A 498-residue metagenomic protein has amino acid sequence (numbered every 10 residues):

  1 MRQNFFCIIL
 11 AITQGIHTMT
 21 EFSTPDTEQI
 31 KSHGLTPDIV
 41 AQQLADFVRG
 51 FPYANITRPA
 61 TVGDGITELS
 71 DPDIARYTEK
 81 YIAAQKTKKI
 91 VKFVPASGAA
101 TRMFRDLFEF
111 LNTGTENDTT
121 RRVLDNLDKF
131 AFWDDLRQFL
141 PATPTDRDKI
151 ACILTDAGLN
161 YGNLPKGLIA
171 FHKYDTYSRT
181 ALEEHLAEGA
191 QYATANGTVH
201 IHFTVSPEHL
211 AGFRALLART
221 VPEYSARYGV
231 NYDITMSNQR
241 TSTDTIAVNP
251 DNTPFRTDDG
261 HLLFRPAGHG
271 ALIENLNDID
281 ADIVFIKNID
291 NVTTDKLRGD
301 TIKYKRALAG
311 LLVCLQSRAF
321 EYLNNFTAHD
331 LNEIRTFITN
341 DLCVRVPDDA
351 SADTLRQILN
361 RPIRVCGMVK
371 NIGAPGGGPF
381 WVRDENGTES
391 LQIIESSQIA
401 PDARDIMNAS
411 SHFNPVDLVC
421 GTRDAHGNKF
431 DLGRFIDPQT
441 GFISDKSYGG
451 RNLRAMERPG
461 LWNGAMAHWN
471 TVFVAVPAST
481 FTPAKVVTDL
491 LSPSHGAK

Functional and structural regions predicted by a protein language model:
R2-Q3, D134: Short linear interaction motif-like sites in intrinsically disordered regions of transcription factors
Q3-T18: Short, Lys/Arg-enriched N-terminal segments with co-localized hydrophobic residues within the first ~10-30 amino acids
T20-V62, R76: N-terminal regions that are enriched for targeting/export leaders and immediately downstream pro/stem segments
I30-K31, I56-I372, W381-P401, R458 (+3 more regions): Domain-scale recognition of functional cores that engage charged ligands
L342-R364, G373-V382, T388-I394, A403-K498: Primarily single-stranded nucleic-acid-binding OB-fold modules
